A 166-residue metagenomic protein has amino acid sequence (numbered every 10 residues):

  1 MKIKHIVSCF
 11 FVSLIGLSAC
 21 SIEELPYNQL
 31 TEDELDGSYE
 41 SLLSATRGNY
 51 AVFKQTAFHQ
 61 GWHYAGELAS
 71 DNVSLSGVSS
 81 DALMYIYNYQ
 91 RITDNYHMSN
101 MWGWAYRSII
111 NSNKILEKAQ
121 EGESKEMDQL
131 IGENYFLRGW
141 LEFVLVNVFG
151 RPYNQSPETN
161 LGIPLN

Functional and structural regions predicted by a protein language model:
M1-N28: Bacterial Sec-dependent N-terminal signal peptides
C20-H63: Membrane-proximal, proline-rich intrinsically disordered regions
E23-T31, D36, A69, N88-Q90 (+2 more regions): Generic, ordered loop/turn and secondary-structure boundary motif
E40, G48, Q55-A57, H63 (+3 more regions): A structural signal for short, hydrophobic/glycine-enriched beta-strand patches
K54-Q60, V73-S76, L141-P152: Secretory-pathway/luminal and periplasmic proteins that interact with or process carbohydrate-rich
A82-F149: Conserved, well-structured interaction surfaces
V148-N166: Short coil/linker segments at helix-helix boundaries
